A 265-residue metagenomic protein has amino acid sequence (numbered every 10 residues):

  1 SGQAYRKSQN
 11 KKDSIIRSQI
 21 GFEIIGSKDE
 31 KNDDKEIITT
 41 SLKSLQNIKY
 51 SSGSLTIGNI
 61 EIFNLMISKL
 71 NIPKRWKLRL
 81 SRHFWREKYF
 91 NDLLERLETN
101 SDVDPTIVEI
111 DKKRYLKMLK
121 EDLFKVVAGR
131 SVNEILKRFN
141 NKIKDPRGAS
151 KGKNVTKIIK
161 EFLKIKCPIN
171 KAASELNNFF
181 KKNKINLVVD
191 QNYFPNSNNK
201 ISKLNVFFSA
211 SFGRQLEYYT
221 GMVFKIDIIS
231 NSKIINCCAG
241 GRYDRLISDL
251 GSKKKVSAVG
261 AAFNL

Functional and structural regions predicted by a protein language model:
S1-K7, S54-L65, H83: Short, glycine/charge-rich beta-strand/loop segments that flank catalytic centers and engage negatively charged groups
S1-Y50, D102-L265: Positively charged, Gly/Ser-enriched RNA/tRNA-binding surfaces
Q46, N64-P73: Charged, amphipathic alpha-helical linkers/stalks
Y50-S51, F90: Intrinsically disordered or highly flexible coil/loop and linker segments, enriched in small and charged/polar residues
S51-S52, K74: A short alpha->loop->secondary-structure connector
L55-G58, K77, D190, S209: Residue-level detector of family-conserved "landmark" positions at structurally sensitive sites
N71-V103, I228-S230: Acidic, His- and aromatic-enriched active-site or binding-groove loops in soluble protein domains that engage sugars
